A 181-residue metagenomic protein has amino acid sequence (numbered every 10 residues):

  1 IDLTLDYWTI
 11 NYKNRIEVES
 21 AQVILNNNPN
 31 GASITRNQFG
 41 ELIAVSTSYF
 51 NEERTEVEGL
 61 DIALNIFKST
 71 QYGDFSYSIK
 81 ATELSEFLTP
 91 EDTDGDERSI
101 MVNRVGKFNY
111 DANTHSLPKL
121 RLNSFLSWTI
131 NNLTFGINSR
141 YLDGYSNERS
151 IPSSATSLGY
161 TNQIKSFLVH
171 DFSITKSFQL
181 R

Functional and structural regions predicted by a protein language model:
T4-S76: Outer membrane beta-barrel strand-and-loop segments of large Gram-negative receptors, especially TonB-dependent
N11, S85-F87, D143-Y145: Feature marks short, surface-exposed loop/turn motifs that line or immediately flank catalytic pockets and channel
R15-Q22, L88-R98, S146-T156: Outer-membrane beta-barrel translocator domains and adjoining extracellular loop/strand segments of Gram-negative
A32, G40-F50, S99-A112, S116-P118 (+1 more regions): Extracytoplasmic loops and strand-loop junctions of Gram-negative outer membrane beta-barrel proteins
S33-F39, A81, D94-R98, N138-Y141: A glycine-rich, aromatic-flanked flexible loop/lid motif
L60, N65, G73-T82, D111-R181: Conserved C-terminal beta-signal and adjacent last beta-strands/turns of outer-membrane beta-barrel proteins
L64, L84-L88, T93-Y110, N162-Q163: Short, solvent-exposed micro-motifs at the edges of structured domains
